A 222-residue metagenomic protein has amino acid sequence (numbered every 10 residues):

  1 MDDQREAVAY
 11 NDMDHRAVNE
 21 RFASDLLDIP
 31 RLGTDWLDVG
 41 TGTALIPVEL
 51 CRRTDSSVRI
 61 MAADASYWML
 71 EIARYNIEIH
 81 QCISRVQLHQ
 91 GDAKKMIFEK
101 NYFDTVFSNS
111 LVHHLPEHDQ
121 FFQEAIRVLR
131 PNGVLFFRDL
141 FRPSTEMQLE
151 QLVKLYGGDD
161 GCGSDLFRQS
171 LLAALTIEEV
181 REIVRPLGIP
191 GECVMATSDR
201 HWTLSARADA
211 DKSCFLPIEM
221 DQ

Functional and structural regions predicted by a protein language model:
Q4-A17: Class I SAM-dependent methyltransferase Rossmann-like catalytic core, especially the SAM/SAH-binding loop
R16-T34: Conserved alpha-helix/loop element of class I SAM-dependent methyltransferases that forms part of the SAM/SAH-binding
L37, L45-K95: Class I SAM-dependent methyltransferase SAM/SAH-binding core
K94-T105: A short acidic, Gly/Pro-enriched loop at the edge of an enzyme's catalytic core that lines a small-molecule cofactor
T105-E117: A short SAM/SAH-binding and catalytic strip from SAM-dependent methyltransferases
Q120-P131: A short glycine-rich, Lys/Arg-flanked "PGG" loop and its adjoining helix->strand segment in the class I
G133-D139: Conserved beta-strand signature within the Rossmann-like core of class I S-adenosyl-L-methionine
L140-L187, C193-A196, H201-W202: C-terminal alpha-helical "lid/dimerization" subdomain adjacent to the S-adenosyl-L-methionine
